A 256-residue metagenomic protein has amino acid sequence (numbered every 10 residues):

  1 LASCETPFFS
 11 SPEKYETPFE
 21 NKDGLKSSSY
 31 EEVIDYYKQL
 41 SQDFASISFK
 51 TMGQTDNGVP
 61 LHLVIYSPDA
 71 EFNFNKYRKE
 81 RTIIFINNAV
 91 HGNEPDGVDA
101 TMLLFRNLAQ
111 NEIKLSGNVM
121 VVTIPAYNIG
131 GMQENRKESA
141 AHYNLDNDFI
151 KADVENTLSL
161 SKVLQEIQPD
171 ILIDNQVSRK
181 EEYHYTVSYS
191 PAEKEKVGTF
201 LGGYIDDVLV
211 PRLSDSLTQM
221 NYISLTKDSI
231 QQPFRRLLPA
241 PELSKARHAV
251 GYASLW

Functional and structural regions predicted by a protein language model:
C4-W256: Structured catalytic-domain cores with a bias toward divalent-metal coordination
